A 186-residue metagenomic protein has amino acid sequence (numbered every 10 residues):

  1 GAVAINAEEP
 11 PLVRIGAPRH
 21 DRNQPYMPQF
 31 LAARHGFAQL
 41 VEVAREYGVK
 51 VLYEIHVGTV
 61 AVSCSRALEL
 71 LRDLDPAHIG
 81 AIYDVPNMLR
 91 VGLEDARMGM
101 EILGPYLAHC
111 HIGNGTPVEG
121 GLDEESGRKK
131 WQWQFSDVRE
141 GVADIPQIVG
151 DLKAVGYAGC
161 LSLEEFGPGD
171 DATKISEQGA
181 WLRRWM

Functional and structural regions predicted by a protein language model:
G1-A81: Active-site acidic/histidine proton-transfer and metal-coordination neighborhood in alpha/beta enzyme cores
A38, E42, C64-Y83, L89-M186: Histidine-acidic metal/acid-base catalytic patches
